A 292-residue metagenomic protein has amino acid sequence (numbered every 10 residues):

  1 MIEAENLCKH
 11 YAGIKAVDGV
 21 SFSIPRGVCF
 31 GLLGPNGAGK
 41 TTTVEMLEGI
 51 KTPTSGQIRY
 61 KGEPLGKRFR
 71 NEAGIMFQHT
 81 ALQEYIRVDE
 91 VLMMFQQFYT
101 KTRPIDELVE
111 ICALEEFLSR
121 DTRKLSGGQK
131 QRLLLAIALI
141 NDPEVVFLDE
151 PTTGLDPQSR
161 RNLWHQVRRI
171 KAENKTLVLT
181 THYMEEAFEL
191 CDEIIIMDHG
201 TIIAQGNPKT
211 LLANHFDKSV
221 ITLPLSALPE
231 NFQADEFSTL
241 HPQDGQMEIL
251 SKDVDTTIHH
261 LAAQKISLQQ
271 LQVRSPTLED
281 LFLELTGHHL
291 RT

Functional and structural regions predicted by a protein language model:
E48: Helix-to-loop junction immediately C-terminal to a conserved catalytic motif
G56-F69: Conserved ABC transporter NBD signature motif
M93, Q97, T102-F117: Conserved ABC ATPase "signature" region
D121-L125: Conserved ABC ATPase signature
V146-E150: Catalytic Walker B motif of ABC-type/P-loop ATPase nucleotide-binding domains
H165-L250: ABC transporter nucleotide-binding domain
D217-H288, T292: Short, charged/small-residue-rich alpha-helical element at the C-terminal edge of ABC transporter nucleotide-binding
